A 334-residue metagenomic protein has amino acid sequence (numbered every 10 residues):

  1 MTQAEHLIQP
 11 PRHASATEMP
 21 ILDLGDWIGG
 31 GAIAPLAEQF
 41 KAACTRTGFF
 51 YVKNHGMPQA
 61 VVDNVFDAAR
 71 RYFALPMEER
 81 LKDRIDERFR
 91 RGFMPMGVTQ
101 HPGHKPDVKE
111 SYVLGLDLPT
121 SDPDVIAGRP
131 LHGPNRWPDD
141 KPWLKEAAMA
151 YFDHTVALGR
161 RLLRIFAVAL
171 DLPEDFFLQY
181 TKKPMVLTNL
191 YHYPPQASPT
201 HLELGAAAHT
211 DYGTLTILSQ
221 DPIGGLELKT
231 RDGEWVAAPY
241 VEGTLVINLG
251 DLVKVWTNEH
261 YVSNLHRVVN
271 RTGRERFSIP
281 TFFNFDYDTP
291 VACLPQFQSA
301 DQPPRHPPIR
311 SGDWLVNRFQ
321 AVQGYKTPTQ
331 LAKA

Functional and structural regions predicted by a protein language model:
M1-A334: Peripheral, non-catalytic segments flanking oxidoreductase cores
